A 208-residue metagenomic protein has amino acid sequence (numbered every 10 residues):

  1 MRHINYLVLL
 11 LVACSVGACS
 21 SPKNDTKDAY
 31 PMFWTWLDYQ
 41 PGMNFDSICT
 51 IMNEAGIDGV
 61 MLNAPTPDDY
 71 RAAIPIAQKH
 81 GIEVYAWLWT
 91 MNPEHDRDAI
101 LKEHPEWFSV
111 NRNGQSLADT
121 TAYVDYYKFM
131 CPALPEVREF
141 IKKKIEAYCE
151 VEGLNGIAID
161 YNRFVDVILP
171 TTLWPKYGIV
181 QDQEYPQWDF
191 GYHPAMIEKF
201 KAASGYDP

Functional and structural regions predicted by a protein language model:
I4-C14: Sec-dependent N-terminal signal peptides
V16-A18: C-terminal motif of bacterial Sec signal peptides marking the signal peptidase cleavage site
P22-I48: Boundary/entry segment of secreted carbohydrate-active catalytic domains
P31-L37, V60-L62, V84-L88, I157-I159: Hydrophobic faces of well-ordered beta-strands that scaffold small-molecule active sites in alpha/beta enzyme cores
Y39-D69, V151-E152: Catalytic domains of carbohydrate-active enzymes, especially glycoside hydrolases
F45, Y70, V137, I141: Aromatic/hydrophobic pocket-lining residues that form the small-molecule binding cavity in soluble enzyme cores
I74-A122, G156-D166: Glycine-rich, aromatic-flanked loop segments that form ligand/cofactor-binding clefts across common enzyme folds
D119-P208: Polysaccharide-binding and catalytic clefts of secreted carbohydrate-active enzymes
